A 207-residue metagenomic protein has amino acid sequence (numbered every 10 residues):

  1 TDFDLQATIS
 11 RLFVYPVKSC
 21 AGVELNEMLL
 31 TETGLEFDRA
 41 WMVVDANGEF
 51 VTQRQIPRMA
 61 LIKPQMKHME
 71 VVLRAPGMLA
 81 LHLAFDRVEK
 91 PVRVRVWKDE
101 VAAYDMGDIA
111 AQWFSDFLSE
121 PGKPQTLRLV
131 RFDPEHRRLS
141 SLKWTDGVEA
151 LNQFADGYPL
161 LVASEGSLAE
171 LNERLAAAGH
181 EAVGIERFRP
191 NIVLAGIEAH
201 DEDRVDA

Functional and structural regions predicted by a protein language model:
T1-A207: Small-residue-enriched flexible connectors and coil-helix boundary/helix-cap motifs
